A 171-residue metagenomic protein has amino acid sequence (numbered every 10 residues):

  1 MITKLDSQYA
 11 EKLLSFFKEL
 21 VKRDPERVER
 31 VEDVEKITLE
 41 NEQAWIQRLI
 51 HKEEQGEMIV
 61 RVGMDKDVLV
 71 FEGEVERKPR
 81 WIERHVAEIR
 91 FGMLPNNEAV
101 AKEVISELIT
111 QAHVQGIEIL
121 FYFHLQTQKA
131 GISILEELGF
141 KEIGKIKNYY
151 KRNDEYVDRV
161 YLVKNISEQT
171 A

Functional and structural regions predicted by a protein language model:
M1-F16, V21-R27: A short beta-loop-alpha structural element at the N-terminal edge of CoA-dependent acyl/N-acetyltransferase catalytic
D24-K36: A short gly/proline-enriched turn/hairpin at secondary-structure junctions
I37-H85, R90-N96: Acetyl-CoA-dependent GNAT
L94, Y122-I132: Conserved beta-strand-loop-alpha-helix junction that forms the acyl-donor binding cleft
N96-V114, S133-E137: Conserved acetyl-CoA-binding loop-helix of GNAT-fold acetyltransferases
H113-L125: Conserved GNAT acetyl-CoA-binding A-motif
F121-H124, G139-V157: Conserved catalytic-core motifs of GNAT/GCN5-like acyltransferases
Q128, L135, F140: Conserved active-site tyrosine of GNAT-family acetyltransferases
